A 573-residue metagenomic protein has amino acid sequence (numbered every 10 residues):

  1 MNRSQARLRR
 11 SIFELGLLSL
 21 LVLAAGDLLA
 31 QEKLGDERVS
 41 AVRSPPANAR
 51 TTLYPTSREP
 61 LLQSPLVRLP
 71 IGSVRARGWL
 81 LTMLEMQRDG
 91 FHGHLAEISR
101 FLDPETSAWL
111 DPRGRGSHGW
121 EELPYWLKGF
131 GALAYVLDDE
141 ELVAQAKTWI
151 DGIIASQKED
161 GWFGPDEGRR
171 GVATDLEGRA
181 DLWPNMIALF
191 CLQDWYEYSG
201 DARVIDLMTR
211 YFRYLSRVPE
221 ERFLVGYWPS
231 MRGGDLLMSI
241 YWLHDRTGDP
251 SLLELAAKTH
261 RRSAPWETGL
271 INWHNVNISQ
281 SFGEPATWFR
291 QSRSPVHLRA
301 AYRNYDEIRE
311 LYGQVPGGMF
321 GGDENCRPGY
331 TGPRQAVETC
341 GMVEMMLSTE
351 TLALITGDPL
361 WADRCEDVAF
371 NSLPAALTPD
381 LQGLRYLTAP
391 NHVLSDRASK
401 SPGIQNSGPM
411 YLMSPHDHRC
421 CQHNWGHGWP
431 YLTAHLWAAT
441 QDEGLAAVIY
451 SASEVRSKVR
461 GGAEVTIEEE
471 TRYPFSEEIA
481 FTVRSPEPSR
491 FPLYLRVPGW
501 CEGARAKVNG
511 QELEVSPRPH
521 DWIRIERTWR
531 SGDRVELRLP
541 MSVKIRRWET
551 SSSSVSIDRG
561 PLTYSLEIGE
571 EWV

Functional and structural regions predicted by a protein language model:
M1-R10: N-terminal secretory signal peptides that target proteins for export/translocation
N2, L28-A30: Intrinsic low-complexity/disordered segments
I12, V22, V39-V42: Short hydrophobic transmembrane-like helices used for membrane targeting/insertion
I12-L15, D367: Residue-level detector of bioactive/disordered segments in secreted/extracellular proteins and virion assembly
E14-D27: Bacterial N-terminal signal peptides
A30-V573: Glycan-recognition and catalytic cores of secretory/periplasmic carbohydrate-active enzymes
